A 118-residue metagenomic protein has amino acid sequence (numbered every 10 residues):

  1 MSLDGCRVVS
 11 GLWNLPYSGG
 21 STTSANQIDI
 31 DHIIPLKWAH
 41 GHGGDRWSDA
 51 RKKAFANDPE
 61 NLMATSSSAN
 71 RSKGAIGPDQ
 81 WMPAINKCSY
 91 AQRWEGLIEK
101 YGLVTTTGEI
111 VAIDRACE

Functional and structural regions predicted by a protein language model:
M1-S2: Mature, structured domains enriched in cysteine- and short glycine motifs
V8, W13-E118: Domain-level detector of nuclease and nuclease-like folds in predominantly extracellular/periplasmic contexts
